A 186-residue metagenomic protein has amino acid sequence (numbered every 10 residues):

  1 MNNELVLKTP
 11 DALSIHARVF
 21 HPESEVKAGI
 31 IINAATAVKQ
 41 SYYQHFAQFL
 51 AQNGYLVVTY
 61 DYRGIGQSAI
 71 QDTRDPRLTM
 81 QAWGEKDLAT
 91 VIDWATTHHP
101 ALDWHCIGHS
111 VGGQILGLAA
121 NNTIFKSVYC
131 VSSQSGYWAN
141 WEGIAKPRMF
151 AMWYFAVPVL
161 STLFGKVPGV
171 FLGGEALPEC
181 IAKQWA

Functional and structural regions predicted by a protein language model:
M1-P22: N-terminal cap/lid segment of alpha/beta-hydrolase-fold proteins
K27-A28: Alpha/beta-hydrolase fold active-site loops
I32-V38: Active-site glycine-rich loops that stabilize anionic/oxyanionic intermediates across multiple enzyme folds
Q40-D72: Conserved alpha/beta-hydrolase
R77-H98: Alpha/beta-hydrolase active-site loop
P100-A101, F125: Active-site acidic short loop of glycosyltransferases
I107, V111-A186: Alpha/beta-hydrolase-fold enzymes
